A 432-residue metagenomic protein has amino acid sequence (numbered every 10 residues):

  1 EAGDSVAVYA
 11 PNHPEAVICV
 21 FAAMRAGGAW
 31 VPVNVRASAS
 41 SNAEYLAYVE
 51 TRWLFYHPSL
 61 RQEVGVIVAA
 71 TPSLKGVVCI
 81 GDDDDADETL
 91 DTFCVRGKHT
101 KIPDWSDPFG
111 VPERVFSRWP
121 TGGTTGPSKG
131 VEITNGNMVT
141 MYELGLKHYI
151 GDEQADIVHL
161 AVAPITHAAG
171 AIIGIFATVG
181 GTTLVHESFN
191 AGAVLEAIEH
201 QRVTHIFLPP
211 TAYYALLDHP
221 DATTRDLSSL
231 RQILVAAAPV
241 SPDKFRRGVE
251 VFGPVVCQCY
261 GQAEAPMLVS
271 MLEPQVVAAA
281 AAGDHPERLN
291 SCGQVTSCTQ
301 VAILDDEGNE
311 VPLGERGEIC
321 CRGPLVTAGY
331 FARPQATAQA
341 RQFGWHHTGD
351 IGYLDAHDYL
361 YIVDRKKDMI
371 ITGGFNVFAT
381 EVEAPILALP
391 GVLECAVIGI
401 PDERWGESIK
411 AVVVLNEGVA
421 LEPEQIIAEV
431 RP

Functional and structural regions predicted by a protein language model:
E1-A2, R25-R96, E417-P423, A428: Structural core segment of the AMP-binding/adenylate-forming
A7-Y9, A16, V20, M24-F55 (+5 more regions): Short beta-strand->loop structural element characteristic of the AMP-binding/adenylate-forming
V8, A16, A37, L54-Y56 (+5 more regions): AMP-binding/adenylate-forming catalytic core of the ANL superfamily
C79-D85, K98-P120, P127, G151-V158 (+2 more regions): Conserved pre-ATP/AMP-binding loop-to-beta segment of ANL
F116-E143: Conserved AMP-binding A3 loop
V139-V158, T166-H205, H219: Conserved AMP-binding/adenylation subdomain of ANL enzymes
T178, V203-L208, L217-E287, Q300 (+1 more regions): Gly/Ser/Thr-rich phosphate-binding loop
Q294-C298, N309-Q339, F375-V377: Conserved ATP/PPi-binding loop(s) of AMP-dependent carboxylate-activating enzymes
